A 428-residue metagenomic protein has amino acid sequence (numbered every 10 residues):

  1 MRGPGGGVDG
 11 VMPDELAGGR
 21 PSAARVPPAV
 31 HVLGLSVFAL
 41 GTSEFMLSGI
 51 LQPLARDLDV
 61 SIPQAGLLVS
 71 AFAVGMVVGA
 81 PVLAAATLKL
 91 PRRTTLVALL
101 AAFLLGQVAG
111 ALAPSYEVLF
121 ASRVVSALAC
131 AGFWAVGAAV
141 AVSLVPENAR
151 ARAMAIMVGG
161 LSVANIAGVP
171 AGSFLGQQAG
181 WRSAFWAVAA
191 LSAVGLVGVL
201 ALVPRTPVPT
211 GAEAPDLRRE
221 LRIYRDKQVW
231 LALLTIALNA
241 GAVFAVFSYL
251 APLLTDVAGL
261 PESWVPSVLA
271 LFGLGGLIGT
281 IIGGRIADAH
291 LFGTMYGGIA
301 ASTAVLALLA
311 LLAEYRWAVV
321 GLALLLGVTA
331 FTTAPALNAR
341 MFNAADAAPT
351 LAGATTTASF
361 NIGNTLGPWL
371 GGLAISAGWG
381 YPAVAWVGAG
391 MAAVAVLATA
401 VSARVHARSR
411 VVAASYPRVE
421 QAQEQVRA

Functional and structural regions predicted by a protein language model:
L16-A23, V203-T235, E424: Juxtamembrane intracellular "pre-TM" segments in multi-pass secondary transporters
D59, P91, L112-V118, G259 (+1 more regions): Helix-breaking motifs and short loop linkers at transmembrane-helix boundaries and internal kinks in secondary membrane
V78-E117: Conserved MFS/SLC helix-loop-helix module at the cytosolic interface between two early adjacent transmembrane helices
G79-R92, G279-L291, I375-S376: Helix-to-loop junctions at the C-terminal end of transmembrane segments in multipass secondary transporters
A102-A109, E117-S126, W317-L325: Paired small-residue
Y116-V118, F133, P146-P204, L253: Helix-loop-helix hairpin linking two adjacent transmembrane segments in secondary transporters
G293-L337: C-terminal transmembrane helical hairpin of 12-TM major facilitator-type secondary transporters
A344-W379, G388: A late C-terminal transmembrane helix in Major Facilitator Superfamily
